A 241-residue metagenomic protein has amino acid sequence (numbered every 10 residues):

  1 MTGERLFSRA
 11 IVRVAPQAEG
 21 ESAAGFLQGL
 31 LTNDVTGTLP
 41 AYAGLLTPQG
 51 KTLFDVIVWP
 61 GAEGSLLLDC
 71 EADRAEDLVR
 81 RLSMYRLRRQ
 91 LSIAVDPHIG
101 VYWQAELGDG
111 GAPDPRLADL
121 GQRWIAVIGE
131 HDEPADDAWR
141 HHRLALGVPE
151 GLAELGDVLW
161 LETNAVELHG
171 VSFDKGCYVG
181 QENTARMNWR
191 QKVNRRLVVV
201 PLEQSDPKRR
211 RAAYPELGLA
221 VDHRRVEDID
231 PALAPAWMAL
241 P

Functional and structural regions predicted by a protein language model:
M1-P241: Basic, glycine/lysine-rich polyanion-binding surfaces/domains
